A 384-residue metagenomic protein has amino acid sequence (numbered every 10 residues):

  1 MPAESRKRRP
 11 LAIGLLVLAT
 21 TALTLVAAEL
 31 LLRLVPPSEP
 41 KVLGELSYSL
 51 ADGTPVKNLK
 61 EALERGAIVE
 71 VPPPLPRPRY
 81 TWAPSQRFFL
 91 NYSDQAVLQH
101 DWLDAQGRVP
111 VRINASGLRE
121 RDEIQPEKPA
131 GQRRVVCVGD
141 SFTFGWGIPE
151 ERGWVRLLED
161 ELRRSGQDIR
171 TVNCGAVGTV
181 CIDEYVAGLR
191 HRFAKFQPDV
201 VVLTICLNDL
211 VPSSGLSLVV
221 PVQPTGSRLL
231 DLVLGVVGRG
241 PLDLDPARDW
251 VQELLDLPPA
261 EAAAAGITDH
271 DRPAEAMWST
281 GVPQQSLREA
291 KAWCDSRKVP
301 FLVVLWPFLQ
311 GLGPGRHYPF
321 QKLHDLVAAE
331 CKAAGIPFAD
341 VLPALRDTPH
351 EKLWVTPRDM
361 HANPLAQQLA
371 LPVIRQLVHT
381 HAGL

Functional and structural regions predicted by a protein language model:
M1-R9: N-terminal Lys/Arg-rich, disordered targeting/topogenic segments
R8, K41-A51, N58-K60, C206-A328 (+2 more regions): Serine-dependent acyl-ester chemistry module
G14-L30: Hydrophobic membrane-insertion alpha-helices, especially the h-region of bacterial N-terminal signal peptides
L16, L32, P36, P337 (+1 more regions): Histidine-centered active-site loop/cap adjacent to the catalytic His in serine esterases/O-acetyl transfer systems
E29, D140, Y185, V201 (+5 more regions): Generic structural signal for small/hydrophobic residues in well-ordered secondary structure, especially within
P40-E161, L345-P349: Membrane/wall-proximal cationic-aromatic binding patches
H100-R112, S116-L118, R134-V136, F142-G226: Conserved SGNH/GDSL esterase-like catalytic core that processes O-acyl groups on lipids and polysaccharides
I182, V186, T280, Q284 (+1 more regions): Short, amphipathic alpha-helical "lid/cap" segments that border enzyme active or binding sites
